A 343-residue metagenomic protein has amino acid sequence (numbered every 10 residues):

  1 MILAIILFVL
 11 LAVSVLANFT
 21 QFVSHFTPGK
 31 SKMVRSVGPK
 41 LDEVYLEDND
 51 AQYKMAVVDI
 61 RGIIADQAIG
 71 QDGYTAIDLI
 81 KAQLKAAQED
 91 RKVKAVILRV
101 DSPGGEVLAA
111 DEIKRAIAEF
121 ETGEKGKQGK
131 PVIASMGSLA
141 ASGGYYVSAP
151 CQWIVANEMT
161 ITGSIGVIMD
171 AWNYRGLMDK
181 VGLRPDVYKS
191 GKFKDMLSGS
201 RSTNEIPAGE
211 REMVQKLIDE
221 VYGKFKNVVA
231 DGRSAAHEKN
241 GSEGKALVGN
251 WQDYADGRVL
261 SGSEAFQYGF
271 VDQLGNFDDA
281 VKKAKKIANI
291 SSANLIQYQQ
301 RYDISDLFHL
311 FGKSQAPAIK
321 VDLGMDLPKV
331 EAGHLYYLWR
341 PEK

Functional and structural regions predicted by a protein language model:
I2-G129, L139-A235, A293-K343: Small-residue-centered hinge/linker elements
R99, V132-A134, F270: Short catalytic-loop micro-motif centered on adjacent basic/acidic residues
R115, Q273-A288, S292-R301: Extended, non-catalytic substrate-recognition/exosite surfaces adjacent to catalytic cores, especially in enzymes
P131-A141, Y254-G257: Glycine-rich beta-to-alpha transition loops that act as phosphate-gripper elements at the mouths of alpha/beta enzyme
G209-K282: Flexible, glycine-rich surface segments
